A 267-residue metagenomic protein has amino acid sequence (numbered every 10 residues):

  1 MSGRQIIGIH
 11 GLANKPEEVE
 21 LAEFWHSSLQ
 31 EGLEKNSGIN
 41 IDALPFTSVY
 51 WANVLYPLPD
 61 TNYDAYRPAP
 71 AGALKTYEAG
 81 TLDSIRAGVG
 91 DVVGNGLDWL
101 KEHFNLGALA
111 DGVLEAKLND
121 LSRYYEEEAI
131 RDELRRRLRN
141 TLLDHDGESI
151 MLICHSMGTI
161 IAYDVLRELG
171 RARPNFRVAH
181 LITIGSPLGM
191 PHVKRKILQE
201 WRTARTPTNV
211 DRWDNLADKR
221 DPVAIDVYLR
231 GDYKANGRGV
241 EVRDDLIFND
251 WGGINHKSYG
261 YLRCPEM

Functional and structural regions predicted by a protein language model:
M1-A52, Y56-Y63, G96-I153, M157-M267: Lipid deacylating catalytic domains
V54-E102: A basic- and aromatic-enriched beta-loop-alpha substructure that forms the phosphate/nucleotide- and DNA/RNA-contacting
